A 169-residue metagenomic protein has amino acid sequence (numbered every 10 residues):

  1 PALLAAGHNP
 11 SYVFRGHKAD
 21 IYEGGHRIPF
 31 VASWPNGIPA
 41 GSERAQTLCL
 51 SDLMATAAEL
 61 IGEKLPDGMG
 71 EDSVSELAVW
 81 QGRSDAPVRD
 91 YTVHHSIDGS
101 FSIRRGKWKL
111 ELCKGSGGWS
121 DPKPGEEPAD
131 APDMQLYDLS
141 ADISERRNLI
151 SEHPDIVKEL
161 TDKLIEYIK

Functional and structural regions predicted by a protein language model:
L3-I21, I38-S42, Q46, S51-Q135 (+1 more regions): C-terminal cap/loop subdomain of S1 sulfatases and analogous C-terminal strand-loop tails that border
I21, D162-I168: Short, intrinsically disordered, charge-balanced linker/junction segments flanking boundaries in proteins
R27-I28: Catalytic cores of eukaryotic secretory-pathway lumenal/extracellular enzymes that build and remodel glycoconjugates
V31-S33: Short beta-strand-to-turn element immediately C-terminal to the catalytic PLP-Schiff-base lysine in fold type I
D142: Intrinsically disordered, low-complexity polar regions and short flexible loop motifs
E145-L149: Carboxylate-dense, calcium-coordinating segments in secreted/extracellular and ER-lumen proteins
I150-V157, T161: C-terminal structured subdomain/cap of oxidoreductase catalytic cores
